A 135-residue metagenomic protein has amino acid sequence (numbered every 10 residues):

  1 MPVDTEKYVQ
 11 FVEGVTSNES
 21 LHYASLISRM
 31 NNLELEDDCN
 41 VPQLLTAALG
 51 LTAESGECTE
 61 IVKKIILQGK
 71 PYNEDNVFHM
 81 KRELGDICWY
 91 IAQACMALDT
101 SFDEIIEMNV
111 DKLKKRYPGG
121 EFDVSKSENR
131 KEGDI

Functional and structural regions predicted by a protein language model:
M1-I135: Flexible "arm" and connector segments at domain edges
